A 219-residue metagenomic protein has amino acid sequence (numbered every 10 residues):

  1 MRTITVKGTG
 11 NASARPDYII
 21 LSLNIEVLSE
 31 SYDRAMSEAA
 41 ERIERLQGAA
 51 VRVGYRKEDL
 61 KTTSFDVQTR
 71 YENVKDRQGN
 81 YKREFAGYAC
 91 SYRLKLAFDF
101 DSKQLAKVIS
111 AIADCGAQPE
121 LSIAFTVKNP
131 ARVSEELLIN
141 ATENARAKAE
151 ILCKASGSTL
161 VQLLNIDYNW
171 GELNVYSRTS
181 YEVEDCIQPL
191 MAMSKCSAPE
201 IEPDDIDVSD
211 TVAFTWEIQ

Functional and structural regions predicted by a protein language model:
M1-Q219: Short, charge-dense linear interaction motifs
